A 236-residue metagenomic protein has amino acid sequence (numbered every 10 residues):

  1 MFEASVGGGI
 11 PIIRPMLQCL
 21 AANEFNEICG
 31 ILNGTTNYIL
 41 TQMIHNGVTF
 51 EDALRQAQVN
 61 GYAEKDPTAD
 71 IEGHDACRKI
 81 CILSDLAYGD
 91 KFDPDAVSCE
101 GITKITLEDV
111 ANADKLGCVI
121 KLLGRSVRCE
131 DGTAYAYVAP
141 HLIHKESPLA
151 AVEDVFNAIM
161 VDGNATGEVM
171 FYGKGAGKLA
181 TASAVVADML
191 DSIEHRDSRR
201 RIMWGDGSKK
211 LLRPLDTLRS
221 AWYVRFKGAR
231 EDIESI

Functional and structural regions predicted by a protein language model:
M1, E27, I39, K121-L122 (+4 more regions): Structured core elements
F2-A63, P67-D75, I82: Rossmann-like NAD(P)H-binding beta-loop-alpha module
C19-E24, G30-L32, N46, R128-D131 (+3 more regions): Solvent-exposed alpha-helices and their adjacent loops that cap or buttress functional pockets in soluble metabolic
T35, A57-Y62, Y88-D93, D162-V169 (+1 more regions): Short acidic (Asp/Glu) and glycine-rich catalytic loops that position anionic groups and cofactors
N46-T49, A87-D93, I193-S198: Short helix-capping/linker segments at secondary-structure and domain boundaries
L54-A151, F156-A158: Substrate-binding/catalytic subdomain of NAD(P)-dependent oxidoreductase enzymes
I102, G167-V169, G173-L179: Glycine-rich phosphate/pyrophosphate-binding beta-alpha loops
A184, M189-I236: A conserved regulatory-domain signal marking ACT and ACT-like small-molecule sensing domains and adjacent regulatory
